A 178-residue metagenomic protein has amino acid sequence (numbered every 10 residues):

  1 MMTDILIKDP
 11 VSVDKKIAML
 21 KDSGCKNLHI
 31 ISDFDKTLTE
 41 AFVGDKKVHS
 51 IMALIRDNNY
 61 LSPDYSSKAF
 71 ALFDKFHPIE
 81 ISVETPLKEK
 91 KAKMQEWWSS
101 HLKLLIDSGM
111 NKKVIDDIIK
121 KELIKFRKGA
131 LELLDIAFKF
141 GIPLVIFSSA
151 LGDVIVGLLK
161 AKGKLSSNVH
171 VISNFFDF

Functional and structural regions predicted by a protein language model:
M1-F178: Alpha-helical substrate-recognition element adjacent to the catalytic core
